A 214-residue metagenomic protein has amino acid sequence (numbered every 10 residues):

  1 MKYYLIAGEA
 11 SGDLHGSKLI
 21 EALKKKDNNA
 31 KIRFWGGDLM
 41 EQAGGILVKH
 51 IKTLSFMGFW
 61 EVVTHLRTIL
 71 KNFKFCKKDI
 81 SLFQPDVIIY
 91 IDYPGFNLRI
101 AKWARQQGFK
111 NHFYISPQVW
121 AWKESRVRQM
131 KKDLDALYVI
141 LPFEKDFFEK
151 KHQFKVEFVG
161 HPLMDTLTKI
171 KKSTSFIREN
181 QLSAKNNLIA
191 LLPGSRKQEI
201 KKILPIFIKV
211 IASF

Functional and structural regions predicted by a protein language model:
M1-K2, N186-N187: Nucleotide donor/acceptor-binding cores
Y3-E179, L191-E199, I203: Active-site and donor-binding regions of nucleotide-sugar-utilizing enzymes
L39, K185-N186, Q198-F214: Donor-nucleotide binding loops and adjacent catalytic segments primarily of GT-B fold Leloir glycosyltransferases
